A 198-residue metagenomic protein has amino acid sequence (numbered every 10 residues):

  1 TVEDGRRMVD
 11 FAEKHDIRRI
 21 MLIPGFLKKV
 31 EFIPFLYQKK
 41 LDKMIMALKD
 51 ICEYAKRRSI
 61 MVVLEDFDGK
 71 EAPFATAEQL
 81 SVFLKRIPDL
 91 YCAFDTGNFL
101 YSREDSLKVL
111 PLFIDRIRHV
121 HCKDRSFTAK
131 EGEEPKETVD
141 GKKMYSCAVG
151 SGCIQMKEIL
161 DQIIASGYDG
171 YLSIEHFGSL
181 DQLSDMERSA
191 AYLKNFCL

Functional and structural regions predicted by a protein language model:
T1-D10, S102-L110, M156-I159: Short, acidic/polar
T1-Y91: Active-site acidic/histidine proton-transfer and metal-coordination neighborhood in alpha/beta enzyme cores
A12, M44, V62, D95 (+4 more regions): Conserved, mostly hydrophobic/aromatic
K14-H15, D115, S166: Structural motif
R18, R118, D169-G170: Short acidic/polar active-site loop segments enriched in Thr and Asp
D50-C153: Acidic/histidine-rich catalytic cores of soluble enzymes
Y171-S184: A short, acidic, flexible beta-alpha connecting loop/helix-capping segment that sits on the rim of active
L183-L198: C-terminal helical cap(s) of enzyme catalytic domains, especially alpha/beta-barrels
